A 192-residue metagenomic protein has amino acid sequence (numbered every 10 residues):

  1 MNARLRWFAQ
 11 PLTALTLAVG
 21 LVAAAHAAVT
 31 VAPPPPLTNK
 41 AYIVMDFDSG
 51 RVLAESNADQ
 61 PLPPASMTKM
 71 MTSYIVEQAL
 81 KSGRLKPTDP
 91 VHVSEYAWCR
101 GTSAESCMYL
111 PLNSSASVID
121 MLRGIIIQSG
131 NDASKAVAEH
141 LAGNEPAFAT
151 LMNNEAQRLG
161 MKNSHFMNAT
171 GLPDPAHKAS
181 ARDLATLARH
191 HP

Functional and structural regions predicted by a protein language model:
M1-W7: N-terminal secretory signal peptides that target proteins for export/translocation
A9-Q10, I119: Alpha-helical transmembrane segments of integral membrane proteins
P11-A23: Bacterial N-terminal signal peptides
A27-R182, R189-P192: Active-site-adjacent loops and short helices of periplasmic peptidoglycan-processing enzymes
